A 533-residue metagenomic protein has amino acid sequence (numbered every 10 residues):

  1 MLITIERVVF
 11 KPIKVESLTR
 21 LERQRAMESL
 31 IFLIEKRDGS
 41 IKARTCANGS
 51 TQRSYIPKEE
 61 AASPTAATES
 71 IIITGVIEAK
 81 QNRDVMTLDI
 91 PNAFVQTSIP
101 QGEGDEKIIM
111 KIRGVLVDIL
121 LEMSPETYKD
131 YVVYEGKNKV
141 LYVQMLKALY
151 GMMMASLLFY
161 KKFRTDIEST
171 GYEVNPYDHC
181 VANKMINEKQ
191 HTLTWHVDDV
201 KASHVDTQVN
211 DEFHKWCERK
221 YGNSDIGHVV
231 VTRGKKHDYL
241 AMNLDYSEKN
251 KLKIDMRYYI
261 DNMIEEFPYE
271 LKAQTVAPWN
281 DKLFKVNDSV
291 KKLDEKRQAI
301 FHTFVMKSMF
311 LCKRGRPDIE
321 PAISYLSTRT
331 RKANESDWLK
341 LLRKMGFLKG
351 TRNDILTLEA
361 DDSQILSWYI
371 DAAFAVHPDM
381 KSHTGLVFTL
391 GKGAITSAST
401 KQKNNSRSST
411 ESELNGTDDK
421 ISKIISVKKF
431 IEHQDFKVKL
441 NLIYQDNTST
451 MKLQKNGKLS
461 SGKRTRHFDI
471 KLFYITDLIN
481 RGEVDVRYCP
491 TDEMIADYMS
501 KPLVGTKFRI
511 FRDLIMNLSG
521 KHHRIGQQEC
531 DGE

Functional and structural regions predicted by a protein language model:
M1-T165, S169-P176, V181, G227 (+3 more regions): Chromodomain-type histone methyl-lysine reader module
M1-T4, I31, K36, T74 (+22 more regions): Mobile genetic element proteins and their domesticated derivatives, centered on retroelements and DNA transposons
E16-E28, I77-R83, G346-A372, F436: Structured nucleic-acid-interacting core domains from mobile-element enzymes and related host factors, especially RNase
R44-Q52, I365-S412: RNase H-like nuclease fold core
I73-G75, M145, R233-N353, P490 (+1 more regions): C-terminal reverse transcriptase regions that engage the nucleic-acid substrate
D89-N92, Y142-M152, N175-H204, T232-D245 (+7 more regions): Catalytic palm active-site di-aspartate
V95-L121, Y150-A155, K161, K184-N223 (+3 more regions): Catalytic palm subdomain of template-directed nucleic-acid polymerases, centered on the conserved carboxylate motif
R329, I365, T400-E533: RNase H-like nuclease module associated with reverse transcription
